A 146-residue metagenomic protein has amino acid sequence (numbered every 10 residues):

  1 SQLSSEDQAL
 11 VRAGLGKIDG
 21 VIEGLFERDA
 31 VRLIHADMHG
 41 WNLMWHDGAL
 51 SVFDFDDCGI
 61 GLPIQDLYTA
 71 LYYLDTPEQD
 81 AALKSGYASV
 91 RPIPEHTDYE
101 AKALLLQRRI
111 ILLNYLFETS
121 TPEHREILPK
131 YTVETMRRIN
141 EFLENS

Functional and structural regions predicted by a protein language model:
S1-H35: An alpha-helical support segment within catalytic cores of ATP-dependent transferases
Q2, E6-A9, N114-S146: ATP/Mg2+ or Mg2+-diphosphate-binding catalytic cores that bind nucleotide phosphates or diphosphates via glycine-rich
I34-G40, M44: Canonical protein kinase catalytic loop motif
H35, V52-F53: Short hydrophobic beta-strand that contains or immediately precedes a catalytic carboxylate
N42-V52: Conserved protein kinase catalytic/activation segment
D54-G59: Activation of the activation-loop gatekeeper triad in protein kinase-fold domains
P63-P92, R108-E123: Active-site activation/catalytic loop segments of kinase-like enzymes and analogous catalytic loops in related
I93-L105: All-alpha amphipathic helical-bundle segments outside canonical DNA-binding/catalytic cores that form hydrophobic
